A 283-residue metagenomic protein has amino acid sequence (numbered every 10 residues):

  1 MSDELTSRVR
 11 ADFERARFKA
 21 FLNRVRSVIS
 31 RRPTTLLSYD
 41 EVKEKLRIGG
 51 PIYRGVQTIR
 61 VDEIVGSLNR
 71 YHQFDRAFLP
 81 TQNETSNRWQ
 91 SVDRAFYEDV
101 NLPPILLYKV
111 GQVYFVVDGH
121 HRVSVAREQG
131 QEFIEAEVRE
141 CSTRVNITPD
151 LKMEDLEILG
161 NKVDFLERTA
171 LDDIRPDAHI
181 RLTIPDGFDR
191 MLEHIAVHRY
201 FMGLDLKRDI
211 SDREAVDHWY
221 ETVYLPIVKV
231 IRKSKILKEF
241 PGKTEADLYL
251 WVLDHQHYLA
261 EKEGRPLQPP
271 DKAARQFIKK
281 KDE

Functional and structural regions predicted by a protein language model:
M1-V117, E128, D177-D189, K207-D282: Short, charged/polar connector segments at secondary-structure boundaries
W89-Q90, G130-E132, E140-T143, L159-D164 (+1 more regions): Glycine-rich loops and low-complexity Gly/Arg-rich segments that provide flexible linkers or classic glycine-based
D99-Y114, H121-K152: A short, basic-hydrophobic beta/loop patch
I147-A196, G203: Charged, amphipathic alpha-helical linkers/stalks
